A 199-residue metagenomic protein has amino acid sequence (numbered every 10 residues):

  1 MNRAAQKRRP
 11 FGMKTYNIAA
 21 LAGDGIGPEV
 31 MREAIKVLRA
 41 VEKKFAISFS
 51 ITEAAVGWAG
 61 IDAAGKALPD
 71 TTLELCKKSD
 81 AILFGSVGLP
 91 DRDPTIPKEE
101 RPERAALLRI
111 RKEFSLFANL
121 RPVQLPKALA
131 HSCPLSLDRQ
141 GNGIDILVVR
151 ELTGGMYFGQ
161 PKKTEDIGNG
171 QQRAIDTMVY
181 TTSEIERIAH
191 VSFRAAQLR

Functional and structural regions predicted by a protein language model:
M13-G25, K43, S48-S50, W58-R199: Anion-binding alpha/beta catalytic cores of soluble intermediary-metabolism enzymes, centered on
I26-M31: Short N-terminal binding/cap micro-motifs at the start of the first secondary-structure element
E33, V37, A106-R109: Alpha-helical scaffold elements adjacent to nucleotide-binding pockets in ATP/GTP-utilizing enzyme cores
I35-F45: Short catalytic helix/loop segments, enriched in acidic residues and glycine and frequently bearing histidine
E53: Replace "His-x-His-based motif
